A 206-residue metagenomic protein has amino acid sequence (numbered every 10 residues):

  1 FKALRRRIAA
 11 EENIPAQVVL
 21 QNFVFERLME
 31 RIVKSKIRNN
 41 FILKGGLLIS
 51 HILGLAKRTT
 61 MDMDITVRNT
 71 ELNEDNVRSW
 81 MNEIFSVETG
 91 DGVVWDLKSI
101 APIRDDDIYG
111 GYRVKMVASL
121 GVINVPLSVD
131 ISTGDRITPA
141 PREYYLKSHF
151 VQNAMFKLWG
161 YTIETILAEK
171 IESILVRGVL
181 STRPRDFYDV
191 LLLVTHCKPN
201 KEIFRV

Functional and structural regions predicted by a protein language model:
F1-V206: Compositionally biased terminal segments of proteins
